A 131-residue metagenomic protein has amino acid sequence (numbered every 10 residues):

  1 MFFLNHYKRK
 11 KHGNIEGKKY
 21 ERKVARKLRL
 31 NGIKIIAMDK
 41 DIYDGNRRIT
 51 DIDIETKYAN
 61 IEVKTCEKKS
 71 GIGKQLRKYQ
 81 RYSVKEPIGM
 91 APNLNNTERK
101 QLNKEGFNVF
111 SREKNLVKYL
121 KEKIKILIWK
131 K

Functional and structural regions predicted by a protein language model:
M1-L4, T97-N108, I126, K130-K131: Nuclease-adjacent, charged terminal/linker segments that flank catalytic cores
M1-Y43: Acidic-basic catalytic patches of nuclease active cores, encompassing PD-(D/E)XK and other metal-cofactor nuclease
K19, A59, V63-Y119: Catalytic cores of nucleic-acid endonucleases
G32, N46-E62, K68: Active-site beta-strand-loop-beta-strand hairpin of nuclease catalytic cores that positions key catalytic residues
A37-D41, D51-I52, E62, S83-V84: Secondary-structure boundary/capping motif
D44-T50, Y119-E122: Short, solvent-exposed polar/charged micro-motifs at secondary-structure junctions
K114-K131: C-terminal helix of von Willebrand factor
